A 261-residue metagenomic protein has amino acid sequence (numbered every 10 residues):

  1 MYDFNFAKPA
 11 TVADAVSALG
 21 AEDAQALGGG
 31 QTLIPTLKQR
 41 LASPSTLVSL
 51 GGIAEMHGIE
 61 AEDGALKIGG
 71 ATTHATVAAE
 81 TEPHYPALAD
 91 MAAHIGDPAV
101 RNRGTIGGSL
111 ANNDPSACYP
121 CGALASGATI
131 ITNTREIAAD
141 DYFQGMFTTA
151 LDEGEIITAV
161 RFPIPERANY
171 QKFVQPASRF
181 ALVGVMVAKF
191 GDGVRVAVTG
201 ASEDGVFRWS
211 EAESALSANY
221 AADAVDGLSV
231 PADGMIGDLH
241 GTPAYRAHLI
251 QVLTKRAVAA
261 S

Functional and structural regions predicted by a protein language model:
M1-S261: C-terminal structural segment of proteins
